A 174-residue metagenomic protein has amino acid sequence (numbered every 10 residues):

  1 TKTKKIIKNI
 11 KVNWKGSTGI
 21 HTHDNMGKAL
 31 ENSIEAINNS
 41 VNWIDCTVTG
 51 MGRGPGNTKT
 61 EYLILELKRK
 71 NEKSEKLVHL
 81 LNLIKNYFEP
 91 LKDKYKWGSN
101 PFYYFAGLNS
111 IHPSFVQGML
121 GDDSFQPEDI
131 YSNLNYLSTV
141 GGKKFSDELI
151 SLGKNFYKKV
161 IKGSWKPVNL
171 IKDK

Functional and structural regions predicted by a protein language model:
T1-K174: Catalytic cores and adjacent flexible loops of soluble metabolic enzymes that perform enolate/carbanion chemistry on
